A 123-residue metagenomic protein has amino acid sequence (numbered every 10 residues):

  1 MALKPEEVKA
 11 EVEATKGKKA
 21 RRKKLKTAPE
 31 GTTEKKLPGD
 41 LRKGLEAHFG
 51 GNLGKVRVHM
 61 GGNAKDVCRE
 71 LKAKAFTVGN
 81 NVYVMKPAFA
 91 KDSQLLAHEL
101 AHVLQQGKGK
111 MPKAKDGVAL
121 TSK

Functional and structural regions predicted by a protein language model:
M1-K123: Juxtamembrane/interface and other helix-to-disorder boundary residues and their adjoining low-complexity tails
